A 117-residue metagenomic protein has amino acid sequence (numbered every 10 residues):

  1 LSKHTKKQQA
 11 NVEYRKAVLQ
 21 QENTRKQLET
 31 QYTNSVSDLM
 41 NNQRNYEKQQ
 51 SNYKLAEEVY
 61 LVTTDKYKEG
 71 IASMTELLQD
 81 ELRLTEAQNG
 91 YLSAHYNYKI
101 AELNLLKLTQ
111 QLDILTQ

Functional and structural regions predicted by a protein language model:
L1, Y32-D38, D80-L82, L106 (+1 more regions): Noncatalytic linker/hinge segments flanking ATPase motor cores
L1-L61: Sec/SRP-type N-terminal targeting helices
S35-V36, M74, H95, E102: Canonical tetratricopeptide repeat
N41-S93, L106-L108: Charged, solvent-exposed structural "stalk/scaffold" segments of large extracytoplasmic/peripheral assemblies
G90-Q117: Acidic, low-complexity, intrinsically disordered peripheral segments
